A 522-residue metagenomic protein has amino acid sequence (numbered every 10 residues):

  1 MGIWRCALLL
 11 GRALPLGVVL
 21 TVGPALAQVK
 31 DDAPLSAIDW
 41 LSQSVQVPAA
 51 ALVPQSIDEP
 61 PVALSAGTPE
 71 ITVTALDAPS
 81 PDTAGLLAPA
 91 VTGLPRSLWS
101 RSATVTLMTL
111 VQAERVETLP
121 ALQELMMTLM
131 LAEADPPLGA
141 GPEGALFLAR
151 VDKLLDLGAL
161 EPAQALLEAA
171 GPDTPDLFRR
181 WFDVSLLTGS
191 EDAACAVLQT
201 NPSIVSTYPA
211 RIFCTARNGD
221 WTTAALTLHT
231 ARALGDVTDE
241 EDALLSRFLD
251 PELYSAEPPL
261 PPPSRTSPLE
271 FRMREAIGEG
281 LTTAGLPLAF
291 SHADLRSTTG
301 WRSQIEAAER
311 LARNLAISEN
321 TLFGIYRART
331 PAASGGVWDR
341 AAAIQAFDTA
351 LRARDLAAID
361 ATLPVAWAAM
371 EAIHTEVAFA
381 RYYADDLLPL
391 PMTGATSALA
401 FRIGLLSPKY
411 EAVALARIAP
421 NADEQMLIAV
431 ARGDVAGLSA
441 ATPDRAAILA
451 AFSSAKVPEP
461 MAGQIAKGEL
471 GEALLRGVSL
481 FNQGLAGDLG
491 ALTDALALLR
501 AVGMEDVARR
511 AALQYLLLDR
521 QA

Functional and structural regions predicted by a protein language model:
V22-A27: Sec/Tat signal peptide C-region and signal peptidase I cleavage site
V29-A140, G144, L388-L470, L474: Terminal, intrinsically disordered low-complexity segments enriched in charged/polar and proline residues
T92-W99, M130-G139, Q164-T174, A196-S206 (+11 more regions): Solenoid-like repeat scaffolds
A140-F147, A170-R179, G189-D192, P202-A210 (+12 more regions): Generic helix N-cap/helix-start motif at coil->alpha-helix transitions
K153, R180-S185, C214-T215, T349 (+1 more regions): Residue-level signature for tetratricopeptide repeat
L157, T188-G189, N218, A353 (+1 more regions): Structural motif corresponding to the intra-repeat A-B loop/turn of tetratricopeptide repeats
L160-A163, E191-C195, T223-T227, L356-T362 (+1 more regions): Solenoid-repeat scaffolds in large eukaryotic assemblies
V237, D242-L390: Long, internal scaffold/assembly segments composed of regular secondary structure
